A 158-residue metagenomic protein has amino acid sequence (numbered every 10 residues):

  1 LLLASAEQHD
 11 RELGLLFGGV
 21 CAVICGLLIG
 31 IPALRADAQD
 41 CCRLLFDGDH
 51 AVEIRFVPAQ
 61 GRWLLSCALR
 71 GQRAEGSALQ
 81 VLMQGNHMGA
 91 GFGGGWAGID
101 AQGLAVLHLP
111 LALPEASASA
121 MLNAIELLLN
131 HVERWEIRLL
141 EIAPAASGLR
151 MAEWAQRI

Functional and structural regions predicted by a protein language model:
L1-V52, D100: Charge-rich, low-complexity N-terminal segments
E12-V20, R73-Q80, A120-L127, H131: Short amphipathic alpha-helical segments
Q39-C41, Q60-L64, Q102-V106: A generic structural signal for beta-strand entry/edge sites
R43-D47, A51-R70: Short, well-structured hydrophobic secondary-structure segments
G61-W63, R73-A74, E115-S117: A short local loop/turn or secondary-structure capping micro-motif enriched for an aromatic residue
S66-P110: Short, internal acidic amphipathic alpha-helical interface segments that mediate docking to partner proteins
V81-A90, L111-A143: Ampiphathic alpha-helical segments that act as solvent-exposed interaction surfaces
L139-I158: Short, highly charged C-terminal tails/helix-capping segments
